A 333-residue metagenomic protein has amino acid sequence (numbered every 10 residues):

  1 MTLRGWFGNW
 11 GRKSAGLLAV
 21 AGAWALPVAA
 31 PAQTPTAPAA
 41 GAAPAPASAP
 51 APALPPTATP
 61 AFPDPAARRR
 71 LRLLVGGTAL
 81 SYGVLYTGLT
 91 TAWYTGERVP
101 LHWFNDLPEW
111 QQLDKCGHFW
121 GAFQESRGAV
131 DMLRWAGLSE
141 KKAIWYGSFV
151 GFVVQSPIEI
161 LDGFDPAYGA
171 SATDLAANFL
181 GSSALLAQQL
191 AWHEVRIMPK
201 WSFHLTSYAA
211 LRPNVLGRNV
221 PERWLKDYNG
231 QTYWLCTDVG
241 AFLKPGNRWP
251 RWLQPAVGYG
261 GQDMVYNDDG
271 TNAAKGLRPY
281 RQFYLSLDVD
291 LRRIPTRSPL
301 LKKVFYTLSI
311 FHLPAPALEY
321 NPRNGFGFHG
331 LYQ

Functional and structural regions predicted by a protein language model:
T2-L18: Bacterial N-terminal signal peptides that target proteins for export
A15-P27: Bacterial N-terminal signal peptides
V28-K115, F119-S126, V130-L138, V195 (+4 more regions): N-terminal targeting leaders of membrane proteins
T78-L85, A143-G163, N178-S182: Small-polar-interrupted transmembrane alpha-helices in polytopic inner-membrane proteins
H118-E125, D162-Q189, F283-Y284: Alpha-helical transmembrane segments that form the membrane-embedded catalytic/substrate-binding core of multi-pass
V150, V154, I197-P199, R251-V257 (+1 more regions): Transmembrane beta-strands of outer-membrane beta-barrel proteins
S183-A187, Y233-V239, L285-L291, F326-G330: Residues on the lipid-exposed face of transmembrane beta-strands in outer-membrane beta-barrel proteins
F203-S207, Y259-V265, L291-R293: Transmembrane beta-strands of outer-membrane beta-barrel pores
